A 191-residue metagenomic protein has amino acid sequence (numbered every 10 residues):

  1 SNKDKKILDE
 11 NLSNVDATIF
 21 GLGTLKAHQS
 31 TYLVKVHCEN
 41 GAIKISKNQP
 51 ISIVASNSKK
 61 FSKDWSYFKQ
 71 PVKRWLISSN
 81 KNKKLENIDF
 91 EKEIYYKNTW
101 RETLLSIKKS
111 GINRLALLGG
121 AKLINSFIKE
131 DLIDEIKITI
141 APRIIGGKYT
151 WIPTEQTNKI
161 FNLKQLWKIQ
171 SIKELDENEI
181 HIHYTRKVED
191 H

Functional and structural regions predicted by a protein language model:
S1-H191: Enzymes that bind and transform nitrogen-containing heteroaromatic metabolites
